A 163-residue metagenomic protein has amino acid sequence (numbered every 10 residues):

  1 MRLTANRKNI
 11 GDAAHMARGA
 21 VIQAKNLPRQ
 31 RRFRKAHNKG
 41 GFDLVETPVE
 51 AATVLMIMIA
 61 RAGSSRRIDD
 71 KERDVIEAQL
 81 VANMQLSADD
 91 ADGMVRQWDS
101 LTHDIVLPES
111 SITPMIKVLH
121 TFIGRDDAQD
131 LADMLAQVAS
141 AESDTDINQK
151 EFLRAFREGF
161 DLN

Functional and structural regions predicted by a protein language model:
M1-A60, R67-N163: Small-residue-enriched hydrophobic alpha-helices in membranes
